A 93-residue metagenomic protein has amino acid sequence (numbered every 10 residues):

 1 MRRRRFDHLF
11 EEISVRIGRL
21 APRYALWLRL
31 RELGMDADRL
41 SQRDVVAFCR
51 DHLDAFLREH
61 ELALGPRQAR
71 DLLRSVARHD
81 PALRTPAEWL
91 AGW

Functional and structural regions predicted by a protein language model:
R2-Y24: Short terminal alpha-helical segments
R5-E12, R29, F48, H52 (+1 more regions): A general alpha-helix detector
V15, R31-D36: General structural signal for alpha-helix termini and helix-helix connectors
I17, A21, H60-L64, Q68 (+1 more regions): Long, hydrophobic, amphipathic alpha-helical segments used as structural scaffolds
P22-L30, R70: Short, well-structured alpha-helical segments
R29-E32, R43: Active-site/pore-lining binding-face segments in mid-to-C-terminal subdomains
D36-R74: Short, charged early-sequence alpha-helical segments and their helix-coil boundaries
A69-W93: Amphipathic alpha-helical binding modules
